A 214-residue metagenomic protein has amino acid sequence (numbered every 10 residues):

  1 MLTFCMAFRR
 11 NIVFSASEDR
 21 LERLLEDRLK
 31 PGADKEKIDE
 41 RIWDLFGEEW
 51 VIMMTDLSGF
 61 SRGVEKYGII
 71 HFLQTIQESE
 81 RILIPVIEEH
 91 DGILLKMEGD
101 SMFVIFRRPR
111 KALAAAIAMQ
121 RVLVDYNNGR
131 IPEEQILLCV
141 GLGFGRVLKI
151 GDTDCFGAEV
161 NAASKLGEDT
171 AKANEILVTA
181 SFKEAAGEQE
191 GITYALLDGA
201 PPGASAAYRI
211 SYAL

Functional and structural regions predicted by a protein language model:
M1-D39, A173, V178-L214: Intrinsically disordered, glycine/charged-rich C-terminal tails and inter-domain linkers that flank nucleotidyl cyclase
F14-L25, Q74-D91, F103-V140, F144-R146 (+1 more regions): Alpha-helical scaffold within the catalytic cores of cyclic-nucleotide enzymes
S17, E36-A114: Catalytic NTP-binding/metal-coordinating core of nucleotidyl cyclase/transferase enzymes
F60, A112, V147, F182-K183: A generic structural signal for short hydrophobic patches within well-formed alpha-helices
E65, E88, E168-D169, E188: Solvent-exposed polar/charged
I93-M97, P132, G199: Short beta-strand
I150-D154, N174-I176: Catalytic cores and conserved motifs of cyclic dinucleotide signaling enzymes
